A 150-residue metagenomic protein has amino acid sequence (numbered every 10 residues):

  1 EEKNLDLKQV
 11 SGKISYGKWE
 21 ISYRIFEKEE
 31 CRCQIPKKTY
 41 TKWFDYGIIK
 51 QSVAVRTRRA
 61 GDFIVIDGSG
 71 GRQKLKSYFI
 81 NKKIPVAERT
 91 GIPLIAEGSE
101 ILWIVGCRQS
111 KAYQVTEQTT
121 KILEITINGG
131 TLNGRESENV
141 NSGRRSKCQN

Functional and structural regions predicted by a protein language model:
E1-N150: AMP-forming adenylation/ATP pyrophosphatase catalytic core
